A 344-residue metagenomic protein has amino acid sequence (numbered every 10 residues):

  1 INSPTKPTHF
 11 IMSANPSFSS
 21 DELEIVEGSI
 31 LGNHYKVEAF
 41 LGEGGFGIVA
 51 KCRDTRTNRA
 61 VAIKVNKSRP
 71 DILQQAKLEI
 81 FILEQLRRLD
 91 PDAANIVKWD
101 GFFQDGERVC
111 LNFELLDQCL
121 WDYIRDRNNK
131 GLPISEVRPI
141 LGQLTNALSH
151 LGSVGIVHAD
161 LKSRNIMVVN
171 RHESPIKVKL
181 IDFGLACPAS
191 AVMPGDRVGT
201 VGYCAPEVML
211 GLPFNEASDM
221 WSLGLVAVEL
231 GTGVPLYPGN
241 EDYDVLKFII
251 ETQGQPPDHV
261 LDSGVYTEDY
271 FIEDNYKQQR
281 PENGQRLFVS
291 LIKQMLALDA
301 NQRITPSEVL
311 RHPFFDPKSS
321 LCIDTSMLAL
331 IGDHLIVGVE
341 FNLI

Functional and structural regions predicted by a protein language model:
E27, I48-K67: Glycine-rich ATP phosphate-binding loop
V37-G45, V49: Protein kinase glycine-rich loop
V65-D92: Conserved N-lobe beta3->alphaC-helix segment of eukaryotic protein kinase catalytic domains
L89-G101: Conserved HxN/HPN-centered segment at the entrance to the catalytic loop of eukaryotic protein kinase-like domains
G106-C110, L115-P175, R286-K293: Conserved alphaE helix
P194-V208: Conserved activation segment of eukaryotic-like protein kinases, specifically the C-terminal portion of the activation
D219: Conserved catalytic-loop aspartate of Hanks-type protein kinases
Q302-V339: Regulatory extensions flanking the kinase catalytic core
